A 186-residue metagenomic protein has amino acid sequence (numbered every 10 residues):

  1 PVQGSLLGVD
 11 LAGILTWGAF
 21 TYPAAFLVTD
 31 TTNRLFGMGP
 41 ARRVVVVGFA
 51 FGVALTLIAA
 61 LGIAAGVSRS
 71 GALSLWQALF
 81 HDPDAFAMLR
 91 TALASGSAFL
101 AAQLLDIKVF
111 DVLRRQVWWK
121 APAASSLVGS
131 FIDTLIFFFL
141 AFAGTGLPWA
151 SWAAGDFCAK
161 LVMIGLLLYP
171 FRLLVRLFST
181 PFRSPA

Functional and structural regions predicted by a protein language model:
P1-V46, V53: Hydrophobic transmembrane alpha-helices
F26, D30, G52, T56 (+8 more regions): Transmembrane alpha-helical segments of multi-pass membrane transport proteins and ion-pumping complexes
P40-V45, W118, P122, W149-A153: Alpha-helical transmembrane segments and their helix-entry boundary regions
F49, G96, A123-F131, A153-K160: Transmembrane helix-bundle signature of multi-pass membrane transporters/permeases
L61-M88: Membrane-interface interhelical connector segments
D82-L100, V109-V112, Q116, G144-W152 (+1 more regions): Membrane-embedded alpha-helical bundles of multi-pass transporters/translocases, especially carrier/permease families
V112, S125-S126, F137-A143: A structural feature that tracks compact, well-ordered secondary-structure segments with a strong bias toward
R114-F131, F182: Internal alpha-helical transmembrane segments of multi-pass membrane proteins
